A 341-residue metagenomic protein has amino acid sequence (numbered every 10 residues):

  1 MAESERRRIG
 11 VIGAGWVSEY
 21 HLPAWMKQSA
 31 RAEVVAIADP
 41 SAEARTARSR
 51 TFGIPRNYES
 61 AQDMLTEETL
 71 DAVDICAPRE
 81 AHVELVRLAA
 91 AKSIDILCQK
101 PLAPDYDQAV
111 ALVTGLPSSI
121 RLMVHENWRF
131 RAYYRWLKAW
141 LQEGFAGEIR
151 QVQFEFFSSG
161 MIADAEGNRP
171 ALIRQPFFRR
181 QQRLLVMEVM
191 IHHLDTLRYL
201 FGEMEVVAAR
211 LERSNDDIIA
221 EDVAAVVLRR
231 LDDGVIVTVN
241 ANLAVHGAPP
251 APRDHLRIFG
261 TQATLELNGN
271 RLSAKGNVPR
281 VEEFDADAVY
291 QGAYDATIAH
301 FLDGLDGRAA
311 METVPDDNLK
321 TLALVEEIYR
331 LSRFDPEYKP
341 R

Functional and structural regions predicted by a protein language model:
M1-F52: N-terminal Rossmann-like dinucleotide-binding module
M1-R6, A72-I75, I219, D232 (+1 more regions): C-terminal helix-rich "cap/oligomerization" subdomain common to oxidoreductases
E3, E188-G269, T297-R308: Contiguous beta-strand/loop segments that form the cofactor/metal-binding neighborhood of enzyme cores
F52-T114: Beta-loop-alpha module in the N-terminal Rossmann-like domain of NAD(P)-dependent dehydrogenases, especially those
P55, K92-I94, S118-I120, D232-I236: A short helix->loop->beta-strand "cap" motif at the edges of active sites that frequently abuts
L97-C98, L122-V124, Q153, V239 (+1 more regions): Hydrophobic residues in well-ordered beta-strands that form the structural core
I120, R129-R210, N215-D217: Predominantly a Rossmann-like dinucleotide-binding segment in NAD(P)-dependent oxidoreductases
D287-A299: Active-site loop of classical SDR/Rossmann-like NAD(P)-dependent oxidoreductases, centered on the catalytic Tyr-X3-Lys
